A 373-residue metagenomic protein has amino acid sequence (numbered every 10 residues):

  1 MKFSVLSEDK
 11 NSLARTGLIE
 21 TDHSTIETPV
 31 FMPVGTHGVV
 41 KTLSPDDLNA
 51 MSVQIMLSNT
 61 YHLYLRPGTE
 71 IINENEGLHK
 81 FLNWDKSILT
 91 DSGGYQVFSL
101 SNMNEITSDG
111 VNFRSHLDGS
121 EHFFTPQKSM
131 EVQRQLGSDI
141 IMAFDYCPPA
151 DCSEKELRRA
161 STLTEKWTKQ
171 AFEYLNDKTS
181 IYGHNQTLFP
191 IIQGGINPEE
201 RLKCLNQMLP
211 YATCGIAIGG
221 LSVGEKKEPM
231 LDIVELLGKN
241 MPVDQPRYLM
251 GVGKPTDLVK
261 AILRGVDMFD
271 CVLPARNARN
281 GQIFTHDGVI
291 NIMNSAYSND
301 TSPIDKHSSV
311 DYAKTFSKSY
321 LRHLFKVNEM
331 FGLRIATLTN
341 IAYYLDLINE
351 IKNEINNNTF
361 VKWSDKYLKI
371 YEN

Functional and structural regions predicted by a protein language model:
M1-I181, S295-S298: Non-catalytic, usually N-terminal nucleic-acid engagement modules in DNA/RNA processing proteins
M1-L18, I26-V30, V39-T42, D145-D151 (+1 more regions): C-terminal extensions of enzymes
S24, M56, D91, Q133 (+5 more regions): Conserved, mostly hydrophobic/aromatic
S129, A160, T164-W167, A171 (+5 more regions): Alpha-helical packing segments of well-folded alpha/beta enzyme cores
A150, E154, R158, G215-L221 (+1 more regions): Glycine- and acidic
E154-E165, E173, P198-Y211, L338: Short, electropositive alpha-helical surface patch
K178, T187-I304: Glycine-rich phosphate/ribose-binding loops and adjacent secondary-structure elements that form binding surfaces
H184, S295, Y312: Post-transcriptional modification and biogenesis factors for structured RNAs of the translation apparatus
